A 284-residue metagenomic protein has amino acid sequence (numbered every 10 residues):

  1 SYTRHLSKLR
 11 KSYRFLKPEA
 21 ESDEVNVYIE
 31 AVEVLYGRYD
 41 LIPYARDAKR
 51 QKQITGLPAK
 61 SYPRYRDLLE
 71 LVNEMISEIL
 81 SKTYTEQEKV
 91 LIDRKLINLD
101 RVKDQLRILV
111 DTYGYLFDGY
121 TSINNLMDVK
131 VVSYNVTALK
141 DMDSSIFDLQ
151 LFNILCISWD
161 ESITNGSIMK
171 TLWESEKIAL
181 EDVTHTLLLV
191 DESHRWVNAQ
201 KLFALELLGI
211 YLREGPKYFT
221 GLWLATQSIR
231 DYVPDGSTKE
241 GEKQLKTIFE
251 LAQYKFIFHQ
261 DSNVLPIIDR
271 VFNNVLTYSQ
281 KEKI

Functional and structural regions predicted by a protein language model:
S1-T220: P-loop NTPase motor domains
Y2-A20, Q200-I284: Conserved ATP-driven motor cores of ASCE-family P-loop NTPases powering translocation/secretion/packaging/pilus
